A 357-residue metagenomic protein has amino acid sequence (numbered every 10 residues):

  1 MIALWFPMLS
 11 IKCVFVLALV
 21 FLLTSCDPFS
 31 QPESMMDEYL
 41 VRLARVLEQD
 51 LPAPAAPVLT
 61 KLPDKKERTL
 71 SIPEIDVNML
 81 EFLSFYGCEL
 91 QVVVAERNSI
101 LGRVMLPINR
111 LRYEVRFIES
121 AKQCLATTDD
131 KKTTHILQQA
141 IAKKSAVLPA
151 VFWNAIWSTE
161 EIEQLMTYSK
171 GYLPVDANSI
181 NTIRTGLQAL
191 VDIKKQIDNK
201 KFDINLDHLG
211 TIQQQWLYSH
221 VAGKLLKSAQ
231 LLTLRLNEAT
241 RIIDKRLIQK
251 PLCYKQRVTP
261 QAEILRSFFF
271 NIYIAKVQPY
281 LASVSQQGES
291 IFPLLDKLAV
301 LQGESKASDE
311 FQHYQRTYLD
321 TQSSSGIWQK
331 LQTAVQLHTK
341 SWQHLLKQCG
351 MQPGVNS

Functional and structural regions predicted by a protein language model:
I2-V14: Bacterial N-terminal signal peptides that target proteins for export
V14-F21: Sec-dependent N-terminal signal peptides
T24-S25: C-terminal motif of bacterial Sec signal peptides marking the signal peptidase cleavage site
F29-I180: N-terminal Sec/ER secretory leader and immediately downstream segment of secreted/extracellular precursors
F29-P54, Y218-S357: A cross-kingdom marker for long, charged
A140-I248: Extended, low-hydrophobicity segments enriched in charged/polar residues
